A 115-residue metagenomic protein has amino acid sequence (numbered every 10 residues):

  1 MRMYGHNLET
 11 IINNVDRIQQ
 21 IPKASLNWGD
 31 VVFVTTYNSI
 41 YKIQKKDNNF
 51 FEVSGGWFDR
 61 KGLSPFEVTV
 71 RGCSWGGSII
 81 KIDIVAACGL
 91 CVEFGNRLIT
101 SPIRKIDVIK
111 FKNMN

Functional and structural regions predicted by a protein language model:
M1-V31, T36, K42-N115: Cysteine-centric segments in proteins
